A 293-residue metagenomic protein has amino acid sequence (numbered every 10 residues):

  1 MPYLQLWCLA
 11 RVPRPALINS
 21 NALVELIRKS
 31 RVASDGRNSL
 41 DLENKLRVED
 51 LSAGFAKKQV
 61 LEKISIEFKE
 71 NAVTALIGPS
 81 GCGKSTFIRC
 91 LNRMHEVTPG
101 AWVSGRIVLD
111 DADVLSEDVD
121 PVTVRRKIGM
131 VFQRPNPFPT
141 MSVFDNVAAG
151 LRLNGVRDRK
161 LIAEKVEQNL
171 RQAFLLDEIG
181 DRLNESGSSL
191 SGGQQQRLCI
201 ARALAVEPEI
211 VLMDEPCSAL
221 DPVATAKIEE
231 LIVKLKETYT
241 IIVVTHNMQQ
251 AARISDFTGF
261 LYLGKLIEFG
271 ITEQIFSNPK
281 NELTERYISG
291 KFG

Functional and structural regions predicted by a protein language model:
R106-D113, R159-G180: Conserved ABC ATPase "signature" region
R106-T123, N184, I275: ABC ATPase NBD Q-loop/coupling interface
N184-L190, Q194: Conserved ABC ATPase signature
E207: Conserved catalytic motifs of ABC-family nucleotide-binding domains
V211-D214: Catalytic Walker B motif of ABC-type/P-loop ATPase nucleotide-binding domains
F269-G270: ABC ATPase "signature
